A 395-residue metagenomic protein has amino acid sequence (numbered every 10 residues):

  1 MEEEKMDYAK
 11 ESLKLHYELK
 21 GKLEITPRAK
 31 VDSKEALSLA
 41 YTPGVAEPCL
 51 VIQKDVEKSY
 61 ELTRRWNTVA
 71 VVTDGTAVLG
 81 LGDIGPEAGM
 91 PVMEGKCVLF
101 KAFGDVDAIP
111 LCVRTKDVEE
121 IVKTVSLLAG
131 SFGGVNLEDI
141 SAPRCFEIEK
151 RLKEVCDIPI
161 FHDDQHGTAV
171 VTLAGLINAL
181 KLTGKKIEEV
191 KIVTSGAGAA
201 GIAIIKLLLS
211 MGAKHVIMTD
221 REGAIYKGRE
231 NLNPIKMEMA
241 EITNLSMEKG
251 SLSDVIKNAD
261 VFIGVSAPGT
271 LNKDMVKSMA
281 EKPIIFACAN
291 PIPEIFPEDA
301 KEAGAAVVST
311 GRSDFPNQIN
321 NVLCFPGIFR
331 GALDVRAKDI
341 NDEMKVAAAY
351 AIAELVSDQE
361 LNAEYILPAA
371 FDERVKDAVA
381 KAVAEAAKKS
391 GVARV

Functional and structural regions predicted by a protein language model:
E2-I160, A380, A386, S390-R394: N-terminal ligand-binding/catalytic initiation module
D74-T76, I84, V113-R114, D139-A142 (+5 more regions): Short, ordered loop/turn segments at secondary-structure junctions
L79, I84-G104, H162, V170-A267: Glycine-rich phosphate/diphosphate-binding loop of Rossmann-like nucleotide-binding domains
P110, N136-D139, I160-D163, T194 (+5 more regions): General beta-strand structural signal in soluble alpha/beta enzymes
A129, I187, V255-I256, V276-M279: A short, aliphatic-rich alpha-helical micro-motif
N136-D139, V261-F315: ADP-ribose/adenylate-binding Rossmann-like module
D163, A287-V395: Adenosine-phosphate binding glycine-rich loop
